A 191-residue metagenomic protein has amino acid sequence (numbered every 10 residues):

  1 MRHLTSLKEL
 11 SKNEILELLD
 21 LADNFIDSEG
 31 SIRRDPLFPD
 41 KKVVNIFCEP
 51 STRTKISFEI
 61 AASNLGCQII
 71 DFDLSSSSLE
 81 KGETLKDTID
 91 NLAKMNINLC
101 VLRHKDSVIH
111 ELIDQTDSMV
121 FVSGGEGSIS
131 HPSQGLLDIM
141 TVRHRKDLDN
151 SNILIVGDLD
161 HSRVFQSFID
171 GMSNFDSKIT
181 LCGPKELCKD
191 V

Functional and structural regions predicted by a protein language model:
M1-I56, I60: Positively charged, low-complexity intrinsically disordered leader regions
L10, L21-S28, L65, M95 (+2 more regions): Change "in soluble alpha/beta enzymes" to "in soluble alpha/beta proteins
L10-N13, F38, E49, R53 (+7 more regions): Conserved active-site and cofactor/substrate-binding residues in soluble primary-metabolism enzymes
K41-N45, C67-I70, N98-L99, M119-V122 (+2 more regions): Structural motif
K42-M95, L99: Active-site cofactor/substrate anionic-group-binding motifs, chiefly glycine- and Lys/Arg-rich phosphate-binding loops
C48-I60, R143-V191: Glycine-rich phosphate/diphosphate-binding loop of Rossmann-like nucleotide-binding domains
L74-S77, G125-S130, P184-E186: Short, acidic/turn-prone active-site loops that include or flank metal/cofactor- and phosphate-binding residues
I89-A93, I97-G171: Anion-binding alpha/beta catalytic cores of soluble intermediary-metabolism enzymes, centered on
